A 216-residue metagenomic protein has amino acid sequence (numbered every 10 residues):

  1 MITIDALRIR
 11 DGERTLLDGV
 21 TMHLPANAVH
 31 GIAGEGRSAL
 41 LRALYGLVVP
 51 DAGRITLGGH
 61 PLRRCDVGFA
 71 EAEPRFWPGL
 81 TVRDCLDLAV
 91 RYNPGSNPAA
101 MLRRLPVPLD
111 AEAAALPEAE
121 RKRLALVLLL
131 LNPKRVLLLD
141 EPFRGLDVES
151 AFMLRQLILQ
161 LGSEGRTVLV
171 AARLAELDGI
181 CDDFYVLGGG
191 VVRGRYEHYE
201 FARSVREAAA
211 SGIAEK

Functional and structural regions predicted by a protein language model:
I2, L17-G19: Conserved structural motif at the start of ABC-family nucleotide-binding domains
Y45: Helix-to-loop junction immediately C-terminal to a conserved catalytic motif
P50-C65: Conserved ABC transporter NBD signature motif
E73, P78-P94: Q-loop/switch helix immediately C-terminal to the Walker
L126: Hydrophobic anchor residue at the start of the ABC signature
L137-E141: Catalytic Walker B motif of ABC-type/P-loop ATPase nucleotide-binding domains
A151-E164: Helical segment within the ABC ATPase nucleotide-binding domain
V191-I213: Conserved beta-strand-loop-alpha-helix hinge in the C-terminal portion of ABC ATPase nucleotide-binding domains
